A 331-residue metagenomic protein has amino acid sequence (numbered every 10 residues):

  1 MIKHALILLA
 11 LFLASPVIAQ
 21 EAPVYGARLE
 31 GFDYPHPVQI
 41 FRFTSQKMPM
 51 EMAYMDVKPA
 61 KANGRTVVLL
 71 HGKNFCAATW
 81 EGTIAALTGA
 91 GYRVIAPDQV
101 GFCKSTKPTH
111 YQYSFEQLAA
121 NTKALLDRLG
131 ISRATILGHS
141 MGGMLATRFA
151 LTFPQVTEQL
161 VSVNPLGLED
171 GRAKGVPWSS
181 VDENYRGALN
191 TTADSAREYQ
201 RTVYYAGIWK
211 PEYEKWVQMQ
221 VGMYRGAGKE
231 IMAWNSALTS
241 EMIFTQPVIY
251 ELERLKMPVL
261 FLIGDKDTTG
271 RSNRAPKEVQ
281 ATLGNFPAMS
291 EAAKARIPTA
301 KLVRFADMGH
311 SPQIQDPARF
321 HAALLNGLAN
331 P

Functional and structural regions predicted by a protein language model:
A27-V57: N-terminal cap/lid segment of alpha/beta-hydrolase-fold proteins
Q39, A78, Q99-F115, G171: Glycine-rich "HGGG/HGxG" loop immediately N-terminal to the catalytic nucleophile of the alpha/beta-hydrolase
Q46, M50, M55-K104, A323: Conserved HGGG/HGGXW glycine-rich cap/lid loop of the alpha/beta-hydrolase fold
E116-A134: Conserved acidic catalytic loop of the alpha/beta-hydrolase fold
T147, L151, L160-T191: Flexible "cap/lid" loop of the alpha/beta hydrolase fold
T191-L252: Conserved alpha/beta-hydrolase catalytic His-Asp/Glu region
L255, F261-I263: Short beta-strand/loop motif that positions the catalytic acidic residue of the alpha/beta-hydrolase fold
P287-P331: Catalytic active-site module of serine/aspartate enzymes centered on a nucleophile-bearing elbow/loop
